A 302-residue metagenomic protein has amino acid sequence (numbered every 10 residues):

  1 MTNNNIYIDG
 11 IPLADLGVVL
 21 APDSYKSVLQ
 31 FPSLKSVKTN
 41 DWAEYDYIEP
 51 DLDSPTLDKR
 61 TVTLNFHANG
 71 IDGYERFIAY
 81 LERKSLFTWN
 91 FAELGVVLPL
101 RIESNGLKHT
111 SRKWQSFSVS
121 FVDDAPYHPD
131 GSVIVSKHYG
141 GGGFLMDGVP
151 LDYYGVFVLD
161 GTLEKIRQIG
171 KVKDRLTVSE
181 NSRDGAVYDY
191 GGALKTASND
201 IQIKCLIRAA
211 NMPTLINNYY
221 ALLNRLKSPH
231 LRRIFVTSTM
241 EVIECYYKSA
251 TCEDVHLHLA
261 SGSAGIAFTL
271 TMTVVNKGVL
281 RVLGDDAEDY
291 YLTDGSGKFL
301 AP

Functional and structural regions predicted by a protein language model:
M1-P302: Extracellular/virion structural assembly segments
